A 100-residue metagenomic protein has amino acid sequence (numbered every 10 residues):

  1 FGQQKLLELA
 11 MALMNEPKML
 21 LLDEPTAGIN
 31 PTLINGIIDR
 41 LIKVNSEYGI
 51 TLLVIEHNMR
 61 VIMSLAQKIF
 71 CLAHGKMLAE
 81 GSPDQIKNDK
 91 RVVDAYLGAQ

Functional and structural regions predicted by a protein language model:
F1, L9: Hydrophobic anchor residue at the start of the ABC signature
E16: Conserved catalytic motifs of ABC-family nucleotide-binding domains
L20-E24: Catalytic Walker B motif of ABC-type/P-loop ATPase nucleotide-binding domains
N35-E47: Helical segment within the ABC ATPase nucleotide-binding domain
E56-H57: H-loop/switch region of ABC-family ATPase nucleotide-binding domains
I62-S64: A short, surface-exposed alpha-helical micro-motif characterized by mixed small hydrophobic and charged/polar residues
